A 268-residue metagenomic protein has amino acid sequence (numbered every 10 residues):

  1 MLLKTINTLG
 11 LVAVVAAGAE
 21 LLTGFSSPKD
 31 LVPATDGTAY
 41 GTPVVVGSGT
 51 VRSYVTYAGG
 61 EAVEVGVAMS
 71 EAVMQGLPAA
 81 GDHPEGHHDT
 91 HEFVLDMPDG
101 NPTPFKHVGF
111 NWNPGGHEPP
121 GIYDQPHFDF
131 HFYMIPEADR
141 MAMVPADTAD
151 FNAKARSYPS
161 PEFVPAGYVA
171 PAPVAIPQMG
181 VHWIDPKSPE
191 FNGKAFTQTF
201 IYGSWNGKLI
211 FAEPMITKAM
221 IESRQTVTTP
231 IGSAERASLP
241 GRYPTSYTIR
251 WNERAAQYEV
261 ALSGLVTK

Functional and structural regions predicted by a protein language model:
M1-G10: Bacterial N-terminal signal peptides that target proteins for export
A17-K29: Bacterial Sec-dependent signal peptides at the C-terminal "C-region" and cleavage site
S26-F130, M134-K268: Metal-centered catalytic cores of metalloenzymes
